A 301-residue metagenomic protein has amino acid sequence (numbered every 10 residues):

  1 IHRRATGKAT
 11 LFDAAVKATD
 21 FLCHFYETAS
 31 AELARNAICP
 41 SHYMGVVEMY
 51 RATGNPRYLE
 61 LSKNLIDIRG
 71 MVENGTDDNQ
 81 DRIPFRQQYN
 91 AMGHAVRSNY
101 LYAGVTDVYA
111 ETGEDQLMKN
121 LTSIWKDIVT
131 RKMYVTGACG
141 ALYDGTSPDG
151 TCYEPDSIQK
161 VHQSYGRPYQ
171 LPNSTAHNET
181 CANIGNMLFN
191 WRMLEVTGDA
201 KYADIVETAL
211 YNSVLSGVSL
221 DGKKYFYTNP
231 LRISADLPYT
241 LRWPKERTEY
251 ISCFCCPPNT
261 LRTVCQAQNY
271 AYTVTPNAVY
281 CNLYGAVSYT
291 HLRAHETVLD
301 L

Functional and structural regions predicted by a protein language model:
I1-I38, G45-E48: A conserved hydrophobic secondary-structure block that centers on an alpha-helix together with its immediately flanking
I1-K8, H42-G54, Y100-D115, Q170 (+2 more regions): Well-ordered alpha-helical scaffold segments within catalytic/enzyme domains
D13-S30, E60-N79, N120-T136, T208-S219 (+1 more regions): Long, well-ordered core segments of solenoidal/helical folds
A37-T53, D78-Y100, A138-N178, G222-T248: Carbohydrate-binding/catalytic loop surfaces
V108, N173-P244, S252: Repeat-solenoid scaffold signature
E207, N229-R293: Catalytic cores of secreted or luminal carbohydrate-active enzymes
H291-A294, V298-L301: Single conserved hydrophobic/aromatic residue that forms the stacking wall/gate of nucleotide- or nucleobase-binding
